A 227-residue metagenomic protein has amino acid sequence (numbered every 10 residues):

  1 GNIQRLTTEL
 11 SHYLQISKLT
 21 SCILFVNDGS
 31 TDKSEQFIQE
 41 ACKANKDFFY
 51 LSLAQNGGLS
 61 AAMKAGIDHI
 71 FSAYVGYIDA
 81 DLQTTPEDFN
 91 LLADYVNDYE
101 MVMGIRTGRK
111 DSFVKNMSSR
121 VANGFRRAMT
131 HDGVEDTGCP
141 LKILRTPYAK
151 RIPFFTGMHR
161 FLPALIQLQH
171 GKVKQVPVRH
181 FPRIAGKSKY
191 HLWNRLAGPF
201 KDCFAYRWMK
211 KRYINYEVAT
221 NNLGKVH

Functional and structural regions predicted by a protein language model:
G1-F113, P147, L168, V173-K174 (+1 more regions): Structured catalytic core of nucleotide-sugar glycosyltransferases
T8, H131-D132, F155-H227: Hydrophobic helical membrane-anchoring modules
L24, Y74, A93, F125 (+2 more regions): Short, well-ordered alpha-helical segments in soluble proteins
S30, Q55, K110, V114 (+3 more regions): Residue-level signature of the cytosolic catalytic core of signaling kinases
Q39, K64-I67, A93, S118-R126 (+4 more regions): Conserved protein kinase catalytic domain
D68, K115, K142, H159-R160: Residues that recognize and position ribonucleotide moieties
Y99-K150, K201-F204: Short, flexible, basic/aromatic active-site loop/helix in glycosyltransferases
